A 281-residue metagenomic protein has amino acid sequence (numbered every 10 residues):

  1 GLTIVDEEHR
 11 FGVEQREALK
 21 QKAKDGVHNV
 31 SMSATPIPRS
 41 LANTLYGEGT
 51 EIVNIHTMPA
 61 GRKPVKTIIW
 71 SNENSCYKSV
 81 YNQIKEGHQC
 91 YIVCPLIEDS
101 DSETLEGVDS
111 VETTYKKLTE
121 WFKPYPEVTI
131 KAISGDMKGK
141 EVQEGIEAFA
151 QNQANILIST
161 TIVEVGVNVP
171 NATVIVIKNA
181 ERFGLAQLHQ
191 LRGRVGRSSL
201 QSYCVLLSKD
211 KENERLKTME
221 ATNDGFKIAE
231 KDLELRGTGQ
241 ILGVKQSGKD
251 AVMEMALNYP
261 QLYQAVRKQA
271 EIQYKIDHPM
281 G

Functional and structural regions predicted by a protein language model:
G1-Q89: Post-DEXD/H (motif II) to motif III coupling segment of the RecA-like Helicase ATP-binding lobe
I4-V5, H28-A34, N43, V93 (+3 more regions): Structural recognition of the conserved hydrophobic beta-strand(s) that form the central parallel beta-sheet of P-loop
E7-K22, E103-E106, K140-Q143, V167-N171 (+1 more regions): Conserved ATPase-coupling elements of RecA-like P-loop NTPase cores
H9-R10, T35, L96-E98, I162-E164: Short glycine-rich anion-binding loops that position phosphate/pyrophosphate groups of nucleotides and phosphorylated
E73-H88, S110-G281: C-terminal helicase module of SF1/SF2 nucleic-acid helicases/translocases
C90-L96: Conserved RecA-like ASCE P-loop NTPase motor core of nucleic-acid helicases/translocases
S100-T114: Glycine- and acidic-residue-enriched helix-capping/strand-helix junction motifs
